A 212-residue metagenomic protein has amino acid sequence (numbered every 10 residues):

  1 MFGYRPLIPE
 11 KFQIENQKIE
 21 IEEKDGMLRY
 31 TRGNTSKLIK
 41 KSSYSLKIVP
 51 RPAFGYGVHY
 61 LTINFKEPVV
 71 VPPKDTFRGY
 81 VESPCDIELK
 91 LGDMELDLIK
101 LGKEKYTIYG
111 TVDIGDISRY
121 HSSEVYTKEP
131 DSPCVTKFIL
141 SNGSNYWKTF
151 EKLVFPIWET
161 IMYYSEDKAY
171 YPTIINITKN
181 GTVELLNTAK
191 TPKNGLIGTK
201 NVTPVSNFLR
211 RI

Functional and structural regions predicted by a protein language model:
M1-I212: Interface-prone segments of viral and bacterial extracellular assemblies
